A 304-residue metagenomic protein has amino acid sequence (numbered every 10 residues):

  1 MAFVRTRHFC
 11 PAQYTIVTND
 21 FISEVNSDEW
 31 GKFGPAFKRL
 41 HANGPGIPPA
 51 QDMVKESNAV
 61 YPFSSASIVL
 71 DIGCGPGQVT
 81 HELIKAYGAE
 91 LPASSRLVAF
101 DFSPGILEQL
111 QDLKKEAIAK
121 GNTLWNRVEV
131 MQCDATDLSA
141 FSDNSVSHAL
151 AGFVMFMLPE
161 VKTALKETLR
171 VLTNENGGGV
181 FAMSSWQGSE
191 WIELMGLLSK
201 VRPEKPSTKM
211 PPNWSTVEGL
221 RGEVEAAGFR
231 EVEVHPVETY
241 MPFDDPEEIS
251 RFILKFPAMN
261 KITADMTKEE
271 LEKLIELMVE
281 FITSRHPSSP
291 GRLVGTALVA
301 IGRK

Functional and structural regions predicted by a protein language model:
M1-A36: N-terminal, positively charged/glycine-rich alpha-helical extensions of SAM-dependent methyltransferases
N19-E24, A42-I47, P76-Q78, N213-K304: Conserved Class I S-adenosyl-L-methionine
N43-S67, E82-A86: Conserved alpha-helix/loop element of class I SAM-dependent methyltransferases that forms part of the SAM/SAH-binding
I68-L138: Class I SAM-dependent methyltransferase SAM/SAH-binding core
T136-A149: A short acidic, Gly/Pro-enriched loop at the edge of an enzyme's catalytic core that lines a small-molecule cofactor
S147-K162: A short SAM/SAH-binding and catalytic strip from SAM-dependent methyltransferases
K162-V180: A short glycine-rich, Lys/Arg-flanked "PGG" loop and its adjoining helix->strand segment in the class I
G178-E204: Conserved class I S-adenosyl-L-methionine
